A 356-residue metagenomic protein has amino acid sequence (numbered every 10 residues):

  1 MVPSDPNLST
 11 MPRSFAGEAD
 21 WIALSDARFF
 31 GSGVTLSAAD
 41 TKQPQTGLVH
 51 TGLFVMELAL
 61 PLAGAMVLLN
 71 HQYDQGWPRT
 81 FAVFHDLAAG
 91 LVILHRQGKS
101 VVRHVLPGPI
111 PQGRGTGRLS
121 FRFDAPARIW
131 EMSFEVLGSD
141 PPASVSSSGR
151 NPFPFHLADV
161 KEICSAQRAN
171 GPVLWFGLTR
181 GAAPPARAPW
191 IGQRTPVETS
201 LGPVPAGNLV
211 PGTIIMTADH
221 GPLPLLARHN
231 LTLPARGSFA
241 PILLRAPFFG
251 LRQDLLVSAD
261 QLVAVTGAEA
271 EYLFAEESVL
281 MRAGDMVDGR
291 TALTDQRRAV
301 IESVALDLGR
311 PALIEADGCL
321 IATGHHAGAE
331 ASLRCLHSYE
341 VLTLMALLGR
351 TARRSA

Functional and structural regions predicted by a protein language model:
A16-V67, L119: A carbohydrate-recognition surface predominantly in extracellular/luminal proteins
P44, G52-M56, A63-G64, R96-G98 (+4 more regions): Sequence-level preference for short, compositionally simple segments enriched in small aliphatic or small polar residues
L69-H95, S146-P152: Glycan-recognition/cleft segments
R96-R118: Short, aromatic/His-centered strand-loop micro-motif at the edge of beta-sheets
G115-F123, M132-F134: Short tryptophan-centered beta-strand motifs in secreted/extracellular beta-sheet-rich domains of glycan-recognition
A143-R168: Flexible glycan-contacting loops in extracellular carbohydrate-active proteins
G192-T199, A218, P222, L226-G328: Long beta-strand-rich cores associated with HINT superfamily self-processing modules
G207-I214: Structural motif
